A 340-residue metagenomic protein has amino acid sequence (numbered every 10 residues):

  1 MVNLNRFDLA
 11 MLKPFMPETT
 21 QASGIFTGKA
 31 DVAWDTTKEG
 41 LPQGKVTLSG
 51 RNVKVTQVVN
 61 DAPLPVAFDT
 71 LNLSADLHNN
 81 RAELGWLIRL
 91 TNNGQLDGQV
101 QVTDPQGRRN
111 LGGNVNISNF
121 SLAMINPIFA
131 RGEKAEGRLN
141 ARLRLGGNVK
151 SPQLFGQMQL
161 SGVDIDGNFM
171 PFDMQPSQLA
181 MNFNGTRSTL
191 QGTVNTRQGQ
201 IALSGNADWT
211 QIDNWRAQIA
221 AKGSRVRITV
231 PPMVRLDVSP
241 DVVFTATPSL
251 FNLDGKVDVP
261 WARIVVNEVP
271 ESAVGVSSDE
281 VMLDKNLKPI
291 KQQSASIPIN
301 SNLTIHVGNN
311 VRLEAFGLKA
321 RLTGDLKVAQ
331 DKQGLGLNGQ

Functional and structural regions predicted by a protein language model:
M1-A82, R89, G98-S188, N195 (+1 more regions): Membrane-proximal interfacial segments on either side of biological membranes
